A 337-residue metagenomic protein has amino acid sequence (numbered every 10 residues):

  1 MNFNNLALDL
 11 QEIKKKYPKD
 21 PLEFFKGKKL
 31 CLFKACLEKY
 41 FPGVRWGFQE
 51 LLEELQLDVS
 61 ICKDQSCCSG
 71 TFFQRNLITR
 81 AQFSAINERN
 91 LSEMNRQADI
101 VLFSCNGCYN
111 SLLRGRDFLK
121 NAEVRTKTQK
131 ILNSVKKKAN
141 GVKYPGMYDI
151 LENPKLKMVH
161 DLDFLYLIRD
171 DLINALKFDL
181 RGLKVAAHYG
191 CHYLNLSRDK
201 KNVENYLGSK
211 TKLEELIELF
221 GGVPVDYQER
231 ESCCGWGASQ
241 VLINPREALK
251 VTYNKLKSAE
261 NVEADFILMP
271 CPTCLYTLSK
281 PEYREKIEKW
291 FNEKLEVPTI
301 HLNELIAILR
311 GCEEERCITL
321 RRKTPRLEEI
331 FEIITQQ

Functional and structural regions predicted by a protein language model:
M1-Q337: Iron-sulfur cluster-binding electron-transfer modules in prokaryotic oxidoreductases
